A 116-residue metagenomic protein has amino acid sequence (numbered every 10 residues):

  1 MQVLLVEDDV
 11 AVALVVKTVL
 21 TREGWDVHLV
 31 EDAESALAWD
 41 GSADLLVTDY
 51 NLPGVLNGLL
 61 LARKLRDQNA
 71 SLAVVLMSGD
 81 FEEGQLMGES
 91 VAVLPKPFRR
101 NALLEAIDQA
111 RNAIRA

Functional and structural regions predicted by a protein language model:
E7: Conserved acidic carboxylate
V10-H28: Two-component/phosphorelay signaling modules centered on CheY-like receiver
H28-L45: Acidic, metal-coordinating helix/loop segments flanking the phosphotransfer/catalytic sites of two-component signaling
D32, L56-L61: Acidic catalytic/metal-coordinating carboxylates
D49-Y50: Active-site residues of response regulator receiver
L59-S71: Short amphipathic alpha-helix used as the core "switch/output" element in two-component signaling
M77-S78: Hydrophobic/aromatic residues positioned on beta-strands within the core alpha/beta folds
F98-R111, R115: C-terminal output helix
